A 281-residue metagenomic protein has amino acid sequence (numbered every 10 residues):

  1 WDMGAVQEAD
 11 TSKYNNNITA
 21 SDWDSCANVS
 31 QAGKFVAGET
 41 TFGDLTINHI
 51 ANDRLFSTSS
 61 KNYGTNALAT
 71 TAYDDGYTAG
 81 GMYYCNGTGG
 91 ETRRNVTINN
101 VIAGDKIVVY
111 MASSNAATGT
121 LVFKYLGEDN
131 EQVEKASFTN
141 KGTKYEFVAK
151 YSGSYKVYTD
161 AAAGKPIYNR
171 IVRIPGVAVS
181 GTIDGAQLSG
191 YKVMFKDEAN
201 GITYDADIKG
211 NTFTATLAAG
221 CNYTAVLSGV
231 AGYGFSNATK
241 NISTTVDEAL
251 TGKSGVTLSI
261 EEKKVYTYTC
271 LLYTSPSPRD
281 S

Functional and structural regions predicted by a protein language model:
W1-G80: N-terminal targeting leaders for non-cytosolic proteins
D2, V230-E261: Structured interaction patches on ligand/partner-binding surfaces of diverse proteins
Y14-I18, A27, G33-A37, A116 (+2 more regions): Terminal, low-complexity interaction segments
D74-I102: Short beta-strands within extracellular/lumenal beta-sheet-rich domains
F123, G185-T203, I208, S275: Short, ordered, surface-exposed loop/turn motifs in non-cytosolic proteins
T143-Y145, N211-A215: Short strand-edge motifs at loop-to-beta-strand transitions and within beta-strands of extracellular beta-rich domains
T214-T224: Short Pro-Gly-centered beta-turn/loop motif in secreted/extracellular proteins
Y273-D280: Conserved small/polar residues in nucleotide/adenosyl-binding loops
